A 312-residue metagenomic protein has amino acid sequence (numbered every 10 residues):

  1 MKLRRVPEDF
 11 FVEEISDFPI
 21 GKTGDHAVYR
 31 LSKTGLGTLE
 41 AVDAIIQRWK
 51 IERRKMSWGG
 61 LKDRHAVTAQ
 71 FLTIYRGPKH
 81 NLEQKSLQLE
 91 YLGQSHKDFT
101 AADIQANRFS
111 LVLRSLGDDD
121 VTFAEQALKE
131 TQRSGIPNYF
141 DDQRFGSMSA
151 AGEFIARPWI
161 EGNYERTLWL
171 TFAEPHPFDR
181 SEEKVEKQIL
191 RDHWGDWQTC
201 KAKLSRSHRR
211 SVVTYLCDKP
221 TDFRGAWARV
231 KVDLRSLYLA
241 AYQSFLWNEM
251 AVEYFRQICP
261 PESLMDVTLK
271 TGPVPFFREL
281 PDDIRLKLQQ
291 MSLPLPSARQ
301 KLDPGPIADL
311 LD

Functional and structural regions predicted by a protein language model:
M1-K22, H26, T34-G35, R48-D312: Extended, charged/glycine-rich binding lobes that contact polyanionic ligands
T38-A44: Ser/Thr-Pro-rich, acidic low-complexity intrinsically disordered regions of eukaryotic RNA-binding
